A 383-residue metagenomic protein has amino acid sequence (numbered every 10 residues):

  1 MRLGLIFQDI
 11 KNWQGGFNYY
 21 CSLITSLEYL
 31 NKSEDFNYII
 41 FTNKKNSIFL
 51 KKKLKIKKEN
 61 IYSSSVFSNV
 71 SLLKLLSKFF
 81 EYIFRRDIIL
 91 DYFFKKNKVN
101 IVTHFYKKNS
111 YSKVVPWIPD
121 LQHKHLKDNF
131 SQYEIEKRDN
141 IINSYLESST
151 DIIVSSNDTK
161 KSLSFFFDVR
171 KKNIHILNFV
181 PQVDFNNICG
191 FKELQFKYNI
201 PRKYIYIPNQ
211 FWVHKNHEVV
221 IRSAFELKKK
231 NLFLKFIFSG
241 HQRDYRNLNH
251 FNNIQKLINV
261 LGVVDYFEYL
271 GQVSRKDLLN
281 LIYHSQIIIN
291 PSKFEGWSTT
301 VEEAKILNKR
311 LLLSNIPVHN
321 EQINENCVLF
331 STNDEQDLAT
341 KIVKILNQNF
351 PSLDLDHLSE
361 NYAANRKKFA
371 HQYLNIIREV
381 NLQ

Functional and structural regions predicted by a protein language model:
M1-Q383: Carbohydrate transferase catalytic cores enriched for Leloir-type hexosyltransferases
